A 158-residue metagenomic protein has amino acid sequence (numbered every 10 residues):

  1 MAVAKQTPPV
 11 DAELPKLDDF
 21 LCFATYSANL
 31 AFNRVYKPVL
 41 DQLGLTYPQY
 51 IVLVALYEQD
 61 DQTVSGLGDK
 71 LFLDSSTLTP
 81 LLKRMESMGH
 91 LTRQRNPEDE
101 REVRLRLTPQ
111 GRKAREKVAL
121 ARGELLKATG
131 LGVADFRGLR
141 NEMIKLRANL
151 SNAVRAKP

Functional and structural regions predicted by a protein language model:
M1-L43, R137, K145, P158: N-terminal leader segment of winged-helix/HTH proteins
A4, D61, K83-N141: Charged, amphipathic alpha-helical coiled-coil/dimerization segments
K16, F20, I51, E102: Amphipathic alpha-helical recognition patches that constitute DNA-binding helices
F23-Y26, L30-D74: N-terminal helix-turn-helix DNA-binding core of bacterial DNA-binding proteins
A28, F32-V35, L71, A114-D135 (+1 more regions): Alpha-helical linker/hinge and terminal dimerization helices associated with HTH transcriptional regulators
P38, Q42, E58, R84 (+5 more regions): Conserved amphipathic alpha-helical interaction elements at protein-protein interfaces in regulatory, energy-coupling
